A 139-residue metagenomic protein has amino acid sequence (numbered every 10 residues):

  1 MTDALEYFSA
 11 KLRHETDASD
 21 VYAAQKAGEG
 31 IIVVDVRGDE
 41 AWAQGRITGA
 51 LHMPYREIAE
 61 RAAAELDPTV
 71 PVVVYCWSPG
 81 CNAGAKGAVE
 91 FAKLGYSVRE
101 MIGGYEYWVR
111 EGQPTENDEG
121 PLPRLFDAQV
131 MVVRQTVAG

Functional and structural regions predicted by a protein language model:
M1-V33, R37-Q44, N117-G139: Flexible, polar/low-complexity N-terminal or interdomain linker segments that lie immediately upstream of folded
Y22, A62-A63: Short hydrophobic/charged patches on amphipathic alpha-helices used for structural packing and interfaces
I32, L51, R99: Conserved beta-strand positions in the Rossmann-like core of class I SAM-dependent methyltransferases
W42-T48, W108: Short loop/helix-cap segments at secondary-structure boundaries that form the rim of catalytic
M53-R61: Glycine-rich, highly charged phosphate/nucleotide-binding loops
R61, R110-E111, D127-A128: Short Asp/Glu-rich motifs
A63-V109: Catalytic cysteine-centered active loop of the rhodanese-like fold, especially the PTP/DSP P-loop
